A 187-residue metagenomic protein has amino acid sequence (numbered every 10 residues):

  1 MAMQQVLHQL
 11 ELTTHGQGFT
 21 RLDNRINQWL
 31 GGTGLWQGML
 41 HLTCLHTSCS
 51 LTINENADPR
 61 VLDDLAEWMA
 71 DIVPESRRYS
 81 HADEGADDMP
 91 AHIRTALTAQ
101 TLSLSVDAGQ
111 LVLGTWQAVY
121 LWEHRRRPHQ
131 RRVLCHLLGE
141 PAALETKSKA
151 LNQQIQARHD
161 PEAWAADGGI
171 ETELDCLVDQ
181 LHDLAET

Functional and structural regions predicted by a protein language model:
A2-T187: Active-site histidine-anchored catalytic micro-motif
